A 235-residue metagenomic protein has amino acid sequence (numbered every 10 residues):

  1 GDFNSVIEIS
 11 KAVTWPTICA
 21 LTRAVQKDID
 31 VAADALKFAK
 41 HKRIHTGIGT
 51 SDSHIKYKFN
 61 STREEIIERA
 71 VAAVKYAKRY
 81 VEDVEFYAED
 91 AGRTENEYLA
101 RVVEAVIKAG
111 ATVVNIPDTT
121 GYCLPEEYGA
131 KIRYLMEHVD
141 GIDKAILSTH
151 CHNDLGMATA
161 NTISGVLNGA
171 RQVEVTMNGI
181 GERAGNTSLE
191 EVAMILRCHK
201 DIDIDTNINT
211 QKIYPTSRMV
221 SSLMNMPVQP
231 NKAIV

Functional and structural regions predicted by a protein language model:
D2, D28, D154-A160: Short glycine/serine/threonine-rich phosphate/pyrophosphate-binding segments that cradle anionic phosphate groups
N4-V13, Q26-L147, I163-A170: Alpha/beta enzyme core
V13-R23: Active-site cofactor/substrate anionic-group-binding motifs, chiefly glycine- and Lys/Arg-rich phosphate-binding loops
W15, D118-T119, E174-E182, R197-T206: Short beta-alpha connecting loops at secondary-structure transitions that line or flank enzyme active sites
C19-A20, A145-C151, N168-M177: A short, small-residue-rich loop immediately preceding and capping a beta-strand
L21, Y87-E89, P117, H150-H152 (+2 more regions): Structural motif
K40-H41, M157-V173, I180-C198: Flexible glycine/proline-rich, aromatic-decorated loop/lid segments
L196, K200-V235: A mid-to-C-terminal "edge-of-domain" accessory segment
